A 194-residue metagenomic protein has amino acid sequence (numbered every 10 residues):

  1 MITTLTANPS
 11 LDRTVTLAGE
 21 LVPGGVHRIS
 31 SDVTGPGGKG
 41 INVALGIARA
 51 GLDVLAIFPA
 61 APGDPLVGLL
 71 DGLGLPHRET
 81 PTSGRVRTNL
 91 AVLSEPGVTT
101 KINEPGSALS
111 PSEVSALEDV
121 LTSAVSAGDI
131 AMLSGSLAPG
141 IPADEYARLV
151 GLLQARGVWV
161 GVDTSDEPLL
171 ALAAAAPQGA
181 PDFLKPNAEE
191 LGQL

Functional and structural regions predicted by a protein language model:
M1, D53-L55, P76, V158-W159 (+1 more regions): Residues at the starts of beta-strands that form the adenosine-phosphate
M1-L55: Glycine-rich phosphate/adenosyl-contacting loop at the front of the ribokinase-like
M1-T3, T100, D129-I130, F183: Structural motif
L5-P9, P59-A61, T82, S136 (+1 more regions): Cofactor-binding loop segments of dinucleotide-utilizing enzymes, especially the Rossmann-like FAD- and NAD(P)+-binding
S10-D12, G97-T100, A138, L191: Short, acidic Gly/Pro/Ser/Thr-rich loop/turn segments
P23, A48-I130: Conserved N-terminal subdomain of the carbohydrate kinase-like
I130-L194: Conserved beta-alpha-beta core of the PfkB/ribokinase-like small-molecule kinase fold
